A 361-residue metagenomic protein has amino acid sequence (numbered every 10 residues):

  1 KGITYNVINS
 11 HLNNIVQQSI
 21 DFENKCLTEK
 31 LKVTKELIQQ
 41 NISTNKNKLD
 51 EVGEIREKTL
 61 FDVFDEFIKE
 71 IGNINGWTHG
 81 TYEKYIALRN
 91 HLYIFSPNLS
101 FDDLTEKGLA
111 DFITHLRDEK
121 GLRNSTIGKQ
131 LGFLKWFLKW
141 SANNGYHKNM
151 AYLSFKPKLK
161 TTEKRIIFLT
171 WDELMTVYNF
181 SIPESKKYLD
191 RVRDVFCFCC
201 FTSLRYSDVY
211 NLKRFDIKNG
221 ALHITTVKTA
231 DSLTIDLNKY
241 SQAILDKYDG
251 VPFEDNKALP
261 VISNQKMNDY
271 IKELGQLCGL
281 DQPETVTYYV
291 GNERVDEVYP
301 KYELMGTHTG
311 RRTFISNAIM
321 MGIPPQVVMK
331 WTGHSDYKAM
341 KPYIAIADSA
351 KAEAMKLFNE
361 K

Functional and structural regions predicted by a protein language model:
K1-K58, D62, E66, E70-N75: N-terminal helical hairpins
H91, D102-L104, E119-L153, R205-S207 (+1 more regions): N-terminal DNA-binding recognition helix of tyrosine site-specific recombinases/integrases
N124, G128, H147, A151-Y206 (+1 more regions): Basic, Lys/Arg- and aromatic-enriched nucleic-acid-binding interface segment
V177, D236-A243, K247-D249, P342-K361: DNA/chromatin major-groove-contacting recognition/catalytic segments
E184-K186, P252-F253, K257, K272-K330: Short, basic (Lys/Arg/His-rich) helix/loop patches that form interaction surfaces in the mid-to-C-terminal regions
T202, N211-K247: Conserved tyrosine-mediated DNA breakage-rejoining catalytic core shared by Y-recombinases
F215-A221, L304, M321-P342: Short, polar N-cap/turn motifs at the start of nucleic acid-interacting alpha helices
T226-A230, M267, T332-L357: Catalytic-site neighborhood detector that most strongly recognizes the C-terminal catalytic loop/helix of tyrosine
